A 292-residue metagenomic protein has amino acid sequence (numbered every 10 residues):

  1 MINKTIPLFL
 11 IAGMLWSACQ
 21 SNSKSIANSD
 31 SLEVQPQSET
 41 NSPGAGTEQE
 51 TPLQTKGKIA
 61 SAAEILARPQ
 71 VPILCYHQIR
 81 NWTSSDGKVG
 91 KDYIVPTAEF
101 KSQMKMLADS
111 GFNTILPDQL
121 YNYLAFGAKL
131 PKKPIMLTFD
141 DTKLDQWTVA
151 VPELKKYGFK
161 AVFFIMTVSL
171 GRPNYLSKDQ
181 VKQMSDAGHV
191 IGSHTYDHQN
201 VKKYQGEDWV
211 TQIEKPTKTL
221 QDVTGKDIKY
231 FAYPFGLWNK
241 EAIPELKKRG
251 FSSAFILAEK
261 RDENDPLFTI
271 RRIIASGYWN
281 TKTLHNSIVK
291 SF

Functional and structural regions predicted by a protein language model:
N3-F9: Sec-dependent signal peptide recognition, specifically the positively charged N-region followed immediately by
L15-A18: C-terminal motif of bacterial Sec signal peptides marking the signal peptidase cleavage site
Q20-N22: Bacterial signal peptide processing site
I26-L137, L144-D145, K203-F292: C-terminal active-site subregion of NodB/CE4 polysaccharide deacetylases
L137-T138, I191: Residue-level marker for buried hydrophobic side chains located in beta-strands that build the well-ordered beta-sheet
V151-F159, L176-S193: Acidic (Asp/Glu)-rich catalytic clusters
F164, H194, A254-I256: Short beta-strand and adjacent tight-turn residues that come in two discontinuous sequence segments and form the edges
G192-Q205: Substrate-binding clefts and substrate-entry loops adjacent to catalytic sites of polymer-processing enzymes acting on
